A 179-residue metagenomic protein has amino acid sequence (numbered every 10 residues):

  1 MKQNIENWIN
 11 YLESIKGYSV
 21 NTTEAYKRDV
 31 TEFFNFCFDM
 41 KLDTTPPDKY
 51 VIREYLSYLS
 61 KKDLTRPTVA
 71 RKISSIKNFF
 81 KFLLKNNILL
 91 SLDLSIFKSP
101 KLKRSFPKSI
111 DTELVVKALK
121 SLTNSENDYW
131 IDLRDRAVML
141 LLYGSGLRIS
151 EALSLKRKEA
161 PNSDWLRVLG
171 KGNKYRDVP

Functional and structural regions predicted by a protein language model:
M1-P179: Conserved catalytic core of the tyrosine transesterase superfamily
